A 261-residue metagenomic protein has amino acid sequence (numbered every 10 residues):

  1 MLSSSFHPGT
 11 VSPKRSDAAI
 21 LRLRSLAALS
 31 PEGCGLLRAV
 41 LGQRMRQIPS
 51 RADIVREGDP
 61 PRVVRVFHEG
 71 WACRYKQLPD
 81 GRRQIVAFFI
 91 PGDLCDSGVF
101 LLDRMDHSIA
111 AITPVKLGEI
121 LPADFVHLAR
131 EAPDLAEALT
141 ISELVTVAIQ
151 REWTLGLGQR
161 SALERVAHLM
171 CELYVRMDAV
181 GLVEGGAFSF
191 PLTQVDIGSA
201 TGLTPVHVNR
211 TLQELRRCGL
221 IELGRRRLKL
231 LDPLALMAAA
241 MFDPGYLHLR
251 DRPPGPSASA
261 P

Functional and structural regions predicted by a protein language model:
M1-S50, L94, V99-L101: Cyclic nucleotide-binding regulatory module and flanking cytosolic helices
L37-R38, V55-G58, L182: Short loop/turn motifs at secondary-structure junctions and domain boundaries
G42, E69, P91, P114 (+4 more regions): ATP/adenylate-binding site constellation spanning eukaryotic-like Ser/Thr protein kinases, ABC-transporter
R46, D53, R65, A87 (+5 more regions): Residues that recognize and position ribonucleotide moieties
A52-P114: Cyclic nucleotide-binding regulatory domains
A87-E152: Cyclic-nucleotide recognition modules
R130, D134-G202: Polybasic "coupling" helices that flank or enter modular domains
V175-P261: Phosphate-/nucleic-acid-contacting segments
